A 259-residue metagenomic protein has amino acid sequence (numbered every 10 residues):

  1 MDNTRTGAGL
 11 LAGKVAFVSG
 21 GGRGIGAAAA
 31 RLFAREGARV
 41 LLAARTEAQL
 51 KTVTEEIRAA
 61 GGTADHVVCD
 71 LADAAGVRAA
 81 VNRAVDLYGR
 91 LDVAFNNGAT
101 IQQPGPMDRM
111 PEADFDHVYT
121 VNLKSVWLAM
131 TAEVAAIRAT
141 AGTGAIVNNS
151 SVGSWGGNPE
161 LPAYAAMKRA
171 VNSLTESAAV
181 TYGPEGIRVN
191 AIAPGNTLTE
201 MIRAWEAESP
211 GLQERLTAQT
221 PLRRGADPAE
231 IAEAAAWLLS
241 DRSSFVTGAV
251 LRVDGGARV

Functional and structural regions predicted by a protein language model:
D2-A8, I101-P104, G156, A236 (+1 more regions): Short C-terminal tail/terminal secondary-structure segment of NAD(P)H-dependent dehydrogenase/reductase domains
V15, G22-G24: Conserved glycine-rich cofactor-binding loop
R78, I101-D116, E160-A163, R203-A207: Conserved mid-core segment of classical short-chain dehydrogenase/reductases
D108-W127, V147, V171: Catalytic Tyr-X3-Lys loop
M130, M167, T175: Active-site helix of classical SDR
A135, V180-P184, S244: Alpha-helical segment proximal to the catalytic Tyr-Lys
S151: Residue(s) in the substrate-gating loop at a strand-loop-helix junction that position the organic substrate next
A191, E214-R242, V246, G255: C-terminal helical subdomain
